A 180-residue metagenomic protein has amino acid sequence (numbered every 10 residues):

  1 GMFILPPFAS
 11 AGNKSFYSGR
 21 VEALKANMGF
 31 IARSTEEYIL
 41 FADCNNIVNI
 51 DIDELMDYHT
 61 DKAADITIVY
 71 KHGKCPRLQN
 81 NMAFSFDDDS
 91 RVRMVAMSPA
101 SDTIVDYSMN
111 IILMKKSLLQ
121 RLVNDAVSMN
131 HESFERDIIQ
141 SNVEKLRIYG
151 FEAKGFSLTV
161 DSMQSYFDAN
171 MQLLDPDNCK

Functional and structural regions predicted by a protein language model:
G1, A63, K145-R147: A generic structural signal for alpha->beta connector loops
G1-F3, S85-D87, Q140-V143: Short, conserved catalytic or adaptor-binding loops enriched in Gly and charged residues
G1-I47, I52-E54: Conserved N-terminal catalytic core of the sugar/cofactor nucleotidyltransferase
L5-P7, V69, F151-A153: Conserved beta-strand termini and adjacent loop/short-helix elements that scaffold enzyme active sites in alpha/beta
S10-S15, C75, S101, S157-L158: A short acidic, often aromatic-flanked loop/helix-cap motif at beta-alpha or helix-coil junctions that lines enzyme
S15-E22, N81-S85, Q164-N170: Short, surface-exposed amphipathic charged segments that create phosphate/polyanion-binding patches used for binding
T35, I47-Q120: Conserved core of the sugar-phosphate nucleotidyltransferase
L40, M56, R91-C179: Catalytic-core segments of class I nucleotidyltransferases/pyrophosphorylases that form NMP-activated intermediates
